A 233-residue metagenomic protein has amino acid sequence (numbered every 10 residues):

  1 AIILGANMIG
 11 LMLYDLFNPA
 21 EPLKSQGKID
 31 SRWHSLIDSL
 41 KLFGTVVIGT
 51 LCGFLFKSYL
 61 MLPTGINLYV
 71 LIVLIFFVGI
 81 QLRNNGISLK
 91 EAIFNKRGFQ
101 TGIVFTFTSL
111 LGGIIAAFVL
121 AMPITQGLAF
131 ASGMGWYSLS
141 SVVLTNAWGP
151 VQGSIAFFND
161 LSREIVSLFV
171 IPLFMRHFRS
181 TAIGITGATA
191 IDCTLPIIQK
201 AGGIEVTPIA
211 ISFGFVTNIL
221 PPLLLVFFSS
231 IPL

Functional and structural regions predicted by a protein language model:
A1, G49-G53, L68-E91, F105-G113 (+1 more regions): Hydrophobic transmembrane alpha-helices of secondary-active transporters and Na+-translocating membrane complexes
A1, Q126-V166, L173-S212: Alpha-helical membrane segments and immediately flanking helix-loop junctions that form or couple to the substrate/ion
A1-N7, L42, S88-I114, I124 (+2 more regions): Entry/N-cap segments of selected transmembrane alpha helices and their immediately preceding amphipathic helices
I2-D15, L42-L55, V73-I80, I171-P172 (+1 more regions): Hydrophobic core segments of alpha-helical transmembrane domains in multi-pass membrane transport and ion-translocation
L11-I48, A188, D192: Intrinsically disordered, low-complexity non-transmembrane regions of multi-pass membrane transporters
L13-A20, I80-E91, A116, V142-V143 (+2 more regions): C-terminal ends of transmembrane helices
P19-S25, S35, Y59-I66, R83-Q100 (+3 more regions): Interfacial helix-loop-helix linkers and transmembrane-helix boundary segments in multi-pass membrane proteins
D38, N67-L68, A92-V104, G127-G133 (+2 more regions): Cytoplasmic-side transmembrane-helix entry/capping segments in multi-pass membrane proteins
